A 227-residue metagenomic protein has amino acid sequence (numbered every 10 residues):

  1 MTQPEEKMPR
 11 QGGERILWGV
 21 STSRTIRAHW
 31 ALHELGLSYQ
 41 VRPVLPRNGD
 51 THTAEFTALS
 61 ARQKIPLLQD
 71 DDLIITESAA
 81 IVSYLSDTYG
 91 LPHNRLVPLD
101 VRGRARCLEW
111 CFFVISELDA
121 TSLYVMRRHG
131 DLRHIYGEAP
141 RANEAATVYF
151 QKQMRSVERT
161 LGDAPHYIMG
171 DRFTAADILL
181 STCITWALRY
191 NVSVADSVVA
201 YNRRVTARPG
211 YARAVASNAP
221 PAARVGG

Functional and structural regions predicted by a protein language model:
T2-R141: GST-like domain detector, emphasizing the conserved glutathione-binding G-site in the N-terminal thioredoxin-like
L45, A175, N218-A219: Short, solvent-exposed turn/loop segments enriched in Gly/Ser/Thr/Pro and often Arg
G49, A222-A223: Generic structural signal for helix capping and beta-alpha/helix-loop junctions
A80, S197, G210: Residue-level recognition of oxygen-bearing side chains
S86, C183-I184, V215: Active-site-flanking alpha-helical
H93-L99, T121-Y124, H166-D171, D196 (+2 more regions): Short, hydrophobic secondary-structure boundary micro-motifs
V114-A207: GST-like fold's C-terminal all-alpha helical module
